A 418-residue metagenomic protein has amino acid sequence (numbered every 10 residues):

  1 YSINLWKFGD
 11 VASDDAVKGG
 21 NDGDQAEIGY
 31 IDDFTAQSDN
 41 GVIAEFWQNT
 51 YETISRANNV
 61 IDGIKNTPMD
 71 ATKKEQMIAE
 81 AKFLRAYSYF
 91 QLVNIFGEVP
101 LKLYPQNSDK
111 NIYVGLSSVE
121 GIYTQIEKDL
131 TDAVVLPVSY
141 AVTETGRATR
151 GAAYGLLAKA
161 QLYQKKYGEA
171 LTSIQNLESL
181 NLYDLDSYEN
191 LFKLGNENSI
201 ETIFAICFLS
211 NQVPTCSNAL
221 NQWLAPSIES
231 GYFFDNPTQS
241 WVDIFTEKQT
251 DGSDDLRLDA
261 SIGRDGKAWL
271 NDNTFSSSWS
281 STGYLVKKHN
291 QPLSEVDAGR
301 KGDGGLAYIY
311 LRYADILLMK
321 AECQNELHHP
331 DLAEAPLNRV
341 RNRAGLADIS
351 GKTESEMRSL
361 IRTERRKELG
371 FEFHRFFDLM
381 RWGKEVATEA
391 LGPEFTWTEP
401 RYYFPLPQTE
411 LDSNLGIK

Functional and structural regions predicted by a protein language model:
Y1-I28, Y123, E127, T131-P137 (+1 more regions): An aromatic- and glycine-enriched ligand-binding surface/loop that stacks and positions planar moieties
G19-G23, N40, T50-T53, Q125 (+6 more regions): Long, intrinsically disordered, low-complexity segments
D22-F96, N111-I112, L116-G121, L130-V142 (+3 more regions): Conserved, well-structured interaction surfaces
Y30-I31, T35, T246-Y313: Flexible, polar/acidic helix-loop-strand segments at domain edges
Y51-I54, N58-I61, I78-A79, E120-V134 (+4 more regions): Hydrophobic core segments within long, regular secondary-structure runs in both alpha- and beta-rich folds
K73-A79, A141-A152, L191, S350-T353: A glycine-rich, coil/turn loop motif that links secondary-structure elements
L317-K320, L327-L346: Active/binding-pocket-proximal capping segment
